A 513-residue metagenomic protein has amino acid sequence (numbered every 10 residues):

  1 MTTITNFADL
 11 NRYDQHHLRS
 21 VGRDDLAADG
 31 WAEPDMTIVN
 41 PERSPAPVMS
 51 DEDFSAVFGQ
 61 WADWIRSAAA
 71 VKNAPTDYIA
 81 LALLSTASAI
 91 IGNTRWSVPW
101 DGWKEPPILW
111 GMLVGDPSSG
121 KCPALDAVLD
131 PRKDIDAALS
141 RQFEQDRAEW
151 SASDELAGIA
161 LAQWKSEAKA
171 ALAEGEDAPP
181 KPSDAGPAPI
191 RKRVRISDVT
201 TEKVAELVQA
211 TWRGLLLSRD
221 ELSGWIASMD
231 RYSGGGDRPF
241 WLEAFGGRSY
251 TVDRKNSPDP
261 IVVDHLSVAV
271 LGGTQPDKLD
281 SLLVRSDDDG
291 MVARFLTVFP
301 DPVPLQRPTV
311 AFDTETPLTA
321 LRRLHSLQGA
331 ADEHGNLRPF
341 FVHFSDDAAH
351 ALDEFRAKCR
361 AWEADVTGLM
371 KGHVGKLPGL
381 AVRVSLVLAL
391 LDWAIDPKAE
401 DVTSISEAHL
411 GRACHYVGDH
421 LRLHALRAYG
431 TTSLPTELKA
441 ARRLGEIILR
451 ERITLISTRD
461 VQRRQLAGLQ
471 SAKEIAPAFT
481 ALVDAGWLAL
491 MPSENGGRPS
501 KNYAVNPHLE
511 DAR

Functional and structural regions predicted by a protein language model:
M1-M36, A56: Short, small/acidic-rich helices and loops at N termini and domain boundaries of DNA replication/processing enzymes
D24-R513: Phosphate-handling catalytic cores of nucleic-acid transaction enzymes
